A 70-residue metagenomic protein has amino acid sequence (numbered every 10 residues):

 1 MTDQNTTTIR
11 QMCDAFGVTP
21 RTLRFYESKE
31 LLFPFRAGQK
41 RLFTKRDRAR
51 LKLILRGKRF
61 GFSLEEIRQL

Functional and structural regions predicted by a protein language model:
M1-D14, F33-P34, K45-L70: Arg/Lys-rich, alpha-helical DNA-contact motif
Y26, F43: Conserved active-site tyrosine of GNAT-family acetyltransferases
E30: Glycine-centered, phosphate/nucleic-acid-interacting loop/turn motifs that mediate DNA/RNA or nucleotide
R36-L42: Short, Lys/Arg-rich nucleic-acid/phosphate-binding segment
